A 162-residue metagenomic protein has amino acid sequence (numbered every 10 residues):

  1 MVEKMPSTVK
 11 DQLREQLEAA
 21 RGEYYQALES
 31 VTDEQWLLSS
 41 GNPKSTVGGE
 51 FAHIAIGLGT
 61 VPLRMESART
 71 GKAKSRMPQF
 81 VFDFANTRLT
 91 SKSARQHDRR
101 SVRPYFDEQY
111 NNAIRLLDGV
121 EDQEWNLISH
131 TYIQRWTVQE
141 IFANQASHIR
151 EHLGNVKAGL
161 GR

Functional and structural regions predicted by a protein language model:
V2-K10, S91-R99, Q134-V138: A short, mixed-charge helix-start or loop-turn motif at secondary-structure junctions
E3-D33, I56-S67, N144-S147: Alpha-helical bundle segments that constitute or directly flank the non-heme di-iron/ferroxidase center
P6-S7, L13-R14, R21-G22, F80 (+5 more regions): Short leucine-rich amphipathic alpha-helices used at interfaces
R14, E18, K44, F51 (+4 more regions): Generic structural concept
Q16, D83-N126: Acidic/histidine-rich alpha-helical segments that form the ligand environment of transition-metal centers
R21-E29, L58-P62, E66, D107-E121 (+2 more regions): Structural signal for well-ordered, non-membrane alpha-helices
S30-W36, D118-N126, G161-R162: Surface-exposed helix-capping loop/turn segments at secondary-structure junctions
L37-F84, L127-R162: Short, contiguous alpha-helical
